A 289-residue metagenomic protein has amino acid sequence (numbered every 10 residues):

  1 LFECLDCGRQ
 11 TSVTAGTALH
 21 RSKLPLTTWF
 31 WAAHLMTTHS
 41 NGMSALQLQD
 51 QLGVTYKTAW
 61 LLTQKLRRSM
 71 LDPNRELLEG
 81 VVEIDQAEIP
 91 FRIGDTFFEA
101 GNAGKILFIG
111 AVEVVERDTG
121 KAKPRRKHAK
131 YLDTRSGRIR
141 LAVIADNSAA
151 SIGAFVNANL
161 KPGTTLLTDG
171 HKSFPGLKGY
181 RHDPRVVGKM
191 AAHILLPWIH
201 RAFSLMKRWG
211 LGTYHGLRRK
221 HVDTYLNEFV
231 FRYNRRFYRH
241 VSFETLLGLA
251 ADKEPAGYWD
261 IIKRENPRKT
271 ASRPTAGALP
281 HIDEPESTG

Functional and structural regions predicted by a protein language model:
L1-G289: Residue-level recognition of single "structural anchor" positions that define or cap local secondary structure
